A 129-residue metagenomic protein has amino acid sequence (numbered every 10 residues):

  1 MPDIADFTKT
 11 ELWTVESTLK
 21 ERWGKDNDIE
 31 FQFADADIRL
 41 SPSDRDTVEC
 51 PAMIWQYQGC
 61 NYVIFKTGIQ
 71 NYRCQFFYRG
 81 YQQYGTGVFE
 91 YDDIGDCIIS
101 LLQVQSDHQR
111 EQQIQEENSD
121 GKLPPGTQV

Functional and structural regions predicted by a protein language model:
M1, D6-F7, R79-V129: Mixed-charge, Lys/Arg-enriched low-complexity segments
M1-Y57, N118-G126: Negatively charged, low-complexity tracts enriched in Asp/Glu with abundant Ser/Thr
E16-L19, Q58-T86: Short aromatic-glycine-(Arg/Gly/Cys) micro-motifs in beta-strand/loop hairpins
D28, A36-I38, T67, Q82-Q83 (+1 more regions): Short linear sequence elements within intrinsically disordered, low-complexity coil regions
